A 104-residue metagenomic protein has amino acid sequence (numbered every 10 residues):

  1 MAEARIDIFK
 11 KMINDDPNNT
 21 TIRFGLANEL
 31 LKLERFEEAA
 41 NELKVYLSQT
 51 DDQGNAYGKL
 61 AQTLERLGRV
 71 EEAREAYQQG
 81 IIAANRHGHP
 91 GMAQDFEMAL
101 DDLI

Functional and structural regions predicted by a protein language model:
D15, Q49, A83-H87: Structural marker of alpha-solenoid helical repeat scaffolds
